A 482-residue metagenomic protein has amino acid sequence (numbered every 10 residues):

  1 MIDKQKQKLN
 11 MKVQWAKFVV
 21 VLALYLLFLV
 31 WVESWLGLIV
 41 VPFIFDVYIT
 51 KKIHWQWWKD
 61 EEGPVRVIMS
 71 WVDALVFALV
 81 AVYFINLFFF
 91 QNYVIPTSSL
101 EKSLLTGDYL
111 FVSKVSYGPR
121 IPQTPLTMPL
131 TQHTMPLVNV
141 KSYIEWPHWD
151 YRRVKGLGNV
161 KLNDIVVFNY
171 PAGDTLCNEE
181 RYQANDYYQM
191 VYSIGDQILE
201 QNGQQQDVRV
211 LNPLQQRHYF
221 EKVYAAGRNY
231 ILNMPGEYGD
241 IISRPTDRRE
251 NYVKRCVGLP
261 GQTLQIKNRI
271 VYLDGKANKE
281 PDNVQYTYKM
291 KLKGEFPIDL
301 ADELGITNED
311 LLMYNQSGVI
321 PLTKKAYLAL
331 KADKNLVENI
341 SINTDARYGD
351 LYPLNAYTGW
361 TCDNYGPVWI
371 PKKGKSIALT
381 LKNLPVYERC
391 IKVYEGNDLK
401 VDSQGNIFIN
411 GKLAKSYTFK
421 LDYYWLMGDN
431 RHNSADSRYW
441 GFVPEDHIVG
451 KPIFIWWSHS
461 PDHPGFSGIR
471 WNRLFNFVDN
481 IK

Functional and structural regions predicted by a protein language model:
M1-K482: Extended hydrophobic leader/signal-anchor segments used for secretion and membrane insertion
